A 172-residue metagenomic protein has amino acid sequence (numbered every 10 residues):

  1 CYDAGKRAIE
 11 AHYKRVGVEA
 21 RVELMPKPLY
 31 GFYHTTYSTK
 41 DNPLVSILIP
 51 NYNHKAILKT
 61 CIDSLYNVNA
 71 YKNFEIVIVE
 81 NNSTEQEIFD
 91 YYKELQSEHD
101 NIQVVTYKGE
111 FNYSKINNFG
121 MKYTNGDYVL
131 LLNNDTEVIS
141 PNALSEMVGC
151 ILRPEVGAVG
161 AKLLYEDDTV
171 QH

Functional and structural regions predicted by a protein language model:
C1-R7, V170-H172: Nucleotide-sugar-dependent glycosyltransferase catalytic core
E10-N67: N-proximal low-complexity "stem/linker" segments adjacent to membrane-targeting elements
Y66-T106: Acidic donor-binding segment of Leloir-type glycosyltransferases
N81, L132-D135: Active-site acidic Asp-centered loop
Y107-T124: Glycine-rich, basic loop-to-helix element that forms the pyrophosphate-binding segment of sugar-nucleotide handling
V129: Short aromatic/hydrophobic "clamp" motif used to bind/position activated sugar donors
T136-H172: Conserved donor NDP-sugar-binding/catalytic core segment of glycosyltransferases
